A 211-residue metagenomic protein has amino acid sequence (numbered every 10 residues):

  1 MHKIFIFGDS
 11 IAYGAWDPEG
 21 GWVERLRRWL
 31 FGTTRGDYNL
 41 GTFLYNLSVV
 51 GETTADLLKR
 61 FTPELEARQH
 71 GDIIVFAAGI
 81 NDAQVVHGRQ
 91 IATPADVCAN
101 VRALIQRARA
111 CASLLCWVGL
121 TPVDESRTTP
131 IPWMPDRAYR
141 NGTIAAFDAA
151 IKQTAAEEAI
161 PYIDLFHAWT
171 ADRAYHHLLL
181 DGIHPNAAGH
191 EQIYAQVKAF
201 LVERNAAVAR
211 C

Functional and structural regions predicted by a protein language model:
M1-V50, A55-D56, R60-H70, I74 (+1 more regions): Serine-esterase "nucleophile elbow" of acetyl-processing enzymes
G32-T34, L40, D56-C211: Alpha-helical cap/lid subdomain in secreted, periplasmic, or secretory-pathway luminal O-acyl-processing enzymes
